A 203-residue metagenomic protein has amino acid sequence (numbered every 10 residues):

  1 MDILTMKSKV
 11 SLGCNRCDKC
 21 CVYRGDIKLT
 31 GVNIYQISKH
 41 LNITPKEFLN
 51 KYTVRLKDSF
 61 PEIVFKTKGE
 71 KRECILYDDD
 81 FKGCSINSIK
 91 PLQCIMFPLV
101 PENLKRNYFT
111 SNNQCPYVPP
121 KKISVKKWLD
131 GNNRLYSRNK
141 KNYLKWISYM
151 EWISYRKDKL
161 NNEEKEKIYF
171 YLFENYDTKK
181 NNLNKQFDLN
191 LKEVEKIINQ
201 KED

Functional and structural regions predicted by a protein language model:
M1-D203: Short loop/turn segments that flank or connect secondary-structure elements
